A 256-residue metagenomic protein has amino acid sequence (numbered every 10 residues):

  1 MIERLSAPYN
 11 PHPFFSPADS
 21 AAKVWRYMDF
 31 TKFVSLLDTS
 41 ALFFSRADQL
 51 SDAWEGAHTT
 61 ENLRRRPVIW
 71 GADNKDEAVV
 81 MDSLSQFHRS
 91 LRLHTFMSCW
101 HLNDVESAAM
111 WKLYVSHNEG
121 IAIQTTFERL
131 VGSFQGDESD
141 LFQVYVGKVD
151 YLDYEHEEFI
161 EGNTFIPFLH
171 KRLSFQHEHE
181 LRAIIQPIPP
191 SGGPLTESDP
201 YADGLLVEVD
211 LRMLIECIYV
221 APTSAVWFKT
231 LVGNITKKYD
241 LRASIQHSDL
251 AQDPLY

Functional and structural regions predicted by a protein language model:
M1-Y256: Partner-binding and oligomerization surfaces adjacent to conserved cores of proteins that assemble macromolecular
